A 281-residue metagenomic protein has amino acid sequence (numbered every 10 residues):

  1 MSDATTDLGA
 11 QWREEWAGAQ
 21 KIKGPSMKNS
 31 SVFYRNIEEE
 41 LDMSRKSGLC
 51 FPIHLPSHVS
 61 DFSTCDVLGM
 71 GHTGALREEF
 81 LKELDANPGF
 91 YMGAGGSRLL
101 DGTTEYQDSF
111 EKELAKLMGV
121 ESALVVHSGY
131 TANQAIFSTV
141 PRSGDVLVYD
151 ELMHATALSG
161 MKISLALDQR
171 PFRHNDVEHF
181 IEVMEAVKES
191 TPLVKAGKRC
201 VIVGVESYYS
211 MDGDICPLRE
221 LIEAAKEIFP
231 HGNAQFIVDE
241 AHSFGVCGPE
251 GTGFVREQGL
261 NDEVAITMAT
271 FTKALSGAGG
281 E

Functional and structural regions predicted by a protein language model:
D3-M92: N-terminal "arm"/small-domain region of PLP-dependent enzymes with the aminotransferase-like
E78-S128: Conserved N-terminal alpha-helix of the aminotransferase class I/II PLP-enzyme fold
S97, L152, Y208, E240-H242: Conserved Walker B
S128, V148-L165: Substrate-binding/gating loop at the entrance of the active-site cleft, primarily in PLP-dependent aminotransferase-like
I136-A155, V177, I181: Conserved PLP-anchoring active-site segment centered on the Schiff-base-forming lysine
R170, H174-I237: Active-site phosphate-binding strand-loop segment of PLP-dependent enzymes
R256-E281: Active-site PLP attachment segment
